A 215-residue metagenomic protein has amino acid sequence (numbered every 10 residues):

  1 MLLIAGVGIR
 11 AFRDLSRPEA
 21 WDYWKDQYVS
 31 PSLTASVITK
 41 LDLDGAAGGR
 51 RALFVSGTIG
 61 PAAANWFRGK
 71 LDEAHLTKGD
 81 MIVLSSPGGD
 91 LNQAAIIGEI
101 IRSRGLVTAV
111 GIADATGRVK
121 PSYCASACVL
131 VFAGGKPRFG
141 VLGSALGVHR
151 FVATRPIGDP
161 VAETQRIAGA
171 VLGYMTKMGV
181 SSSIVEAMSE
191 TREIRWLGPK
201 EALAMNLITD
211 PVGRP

Functional and structural regions predicted by a protein language model:
M1-D14: Hydrophobic membrane-insertion alpha-helices, especially the h-region of bacterial N-terminal signal peptides
R17-Y28: Alpha-helical transmembrane signal-anchor/signal-peptide segments
D26, S30, S36-W66: STAS-typified acidic loop motif
V55, I82, F132, A202: Terminal peptide-recognition signature
I59-D80: A short, well-ordered alpha-helical element
K78-Q93, V107-D114: Short, glycine-/small-residue-enriched flexible loop/hinge segments at domain edges that mediate gating
R102, L106-V152: Glycine-rich beta-to-alpha active-site loop
H149-P215: Charged, glycine-interspersed solvent-exposed loop segments at helix/strand-loop junctions that cap or gate access
